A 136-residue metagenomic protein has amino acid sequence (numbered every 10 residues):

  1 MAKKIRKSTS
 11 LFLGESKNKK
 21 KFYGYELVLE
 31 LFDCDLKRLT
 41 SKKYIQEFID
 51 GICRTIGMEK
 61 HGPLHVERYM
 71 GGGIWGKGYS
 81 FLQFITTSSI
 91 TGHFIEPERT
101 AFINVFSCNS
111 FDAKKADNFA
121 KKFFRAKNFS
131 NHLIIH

Functional and structural regions predicted by a protein language model:
M1-H136: Polybasic/polar functional segments that serve as interface/processing modules
